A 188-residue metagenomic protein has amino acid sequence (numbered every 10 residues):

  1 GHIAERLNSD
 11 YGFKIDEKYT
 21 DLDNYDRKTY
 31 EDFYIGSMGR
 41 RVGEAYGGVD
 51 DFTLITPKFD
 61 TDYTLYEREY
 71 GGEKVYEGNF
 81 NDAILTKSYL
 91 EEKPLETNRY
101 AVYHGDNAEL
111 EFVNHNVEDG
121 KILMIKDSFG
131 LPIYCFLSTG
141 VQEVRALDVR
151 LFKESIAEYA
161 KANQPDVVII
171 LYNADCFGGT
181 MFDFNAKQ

Functional and structural regions predicted by a protein language model:
G1-Q188: Extracellular glycan-modifying ectodomains
